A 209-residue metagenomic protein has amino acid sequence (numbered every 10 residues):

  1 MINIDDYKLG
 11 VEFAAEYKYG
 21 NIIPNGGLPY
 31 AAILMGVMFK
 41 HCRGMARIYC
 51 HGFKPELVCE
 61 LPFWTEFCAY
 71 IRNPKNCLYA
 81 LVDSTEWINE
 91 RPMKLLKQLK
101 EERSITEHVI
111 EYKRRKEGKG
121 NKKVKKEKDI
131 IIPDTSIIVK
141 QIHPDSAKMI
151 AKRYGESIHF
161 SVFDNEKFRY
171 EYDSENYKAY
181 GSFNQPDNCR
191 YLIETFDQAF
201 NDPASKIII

Functional and structural regions predicted by a protein language model:
M1-R47, H51-I209: PLD/PLD-like phosphodiesterase catalytic module centered on the HKD motif
